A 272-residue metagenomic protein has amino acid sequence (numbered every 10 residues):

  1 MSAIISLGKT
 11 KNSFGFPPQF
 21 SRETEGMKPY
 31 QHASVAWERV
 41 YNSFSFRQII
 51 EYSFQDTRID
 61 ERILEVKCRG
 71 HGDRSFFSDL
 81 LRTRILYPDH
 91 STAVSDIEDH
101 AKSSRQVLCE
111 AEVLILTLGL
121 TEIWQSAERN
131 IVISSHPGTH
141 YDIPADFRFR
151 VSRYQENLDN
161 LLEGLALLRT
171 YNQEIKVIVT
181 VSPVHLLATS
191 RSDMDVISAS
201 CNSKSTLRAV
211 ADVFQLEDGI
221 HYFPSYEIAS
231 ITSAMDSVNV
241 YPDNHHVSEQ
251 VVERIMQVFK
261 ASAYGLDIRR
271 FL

Functional and structural regions predicted by a protein language model:
M1-L272: Extracellular glycan-modifying ectodomains
